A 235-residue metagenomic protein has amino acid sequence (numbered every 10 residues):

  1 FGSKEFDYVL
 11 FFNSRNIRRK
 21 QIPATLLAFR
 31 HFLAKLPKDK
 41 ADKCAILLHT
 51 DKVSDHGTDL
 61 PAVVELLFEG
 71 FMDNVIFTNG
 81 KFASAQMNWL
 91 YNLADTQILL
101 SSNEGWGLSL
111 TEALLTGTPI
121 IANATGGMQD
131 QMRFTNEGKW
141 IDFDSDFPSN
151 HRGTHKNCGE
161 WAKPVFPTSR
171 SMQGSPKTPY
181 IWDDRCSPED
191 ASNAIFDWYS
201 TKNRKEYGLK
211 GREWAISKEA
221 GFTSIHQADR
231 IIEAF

Functional and structural regions predicted by a protein language model:
S3-K20, L26-F29, I46: Conserved donor-binding/catalytic core segment of Leloir-type glycosyltransferases
L48, K52, G57-A85, W89: Nucleotide-activated donor-binding/catalytic signature segment of Leloir-type glycosyltransferases, i.e., the conserved
F82-A94, L115, P188-E189: Short acidic alpha-helix that forms the nucleotide-activated donor recognition element in Leloir-type transferases
N92-A94, E112-P119, N123-A124, F134-T135 (+1 more regions): Conserved donor-binding/catalytic loop of nucleotide-activated donor transferases
S102: Aromatic "clamp/platform" in nucleotide-sugar-dependent glycosyltransferases that forms part of the donor/acceptor
D130, F134-D197: Change "using UDP/GDP/dTDP sugars" to "using nucleotide sugars
W182-D190, K202-E233: A charged, aromatic-enriched C-terminal amphipathic alpha-helix characteristic of glycosyltransferases across folds
